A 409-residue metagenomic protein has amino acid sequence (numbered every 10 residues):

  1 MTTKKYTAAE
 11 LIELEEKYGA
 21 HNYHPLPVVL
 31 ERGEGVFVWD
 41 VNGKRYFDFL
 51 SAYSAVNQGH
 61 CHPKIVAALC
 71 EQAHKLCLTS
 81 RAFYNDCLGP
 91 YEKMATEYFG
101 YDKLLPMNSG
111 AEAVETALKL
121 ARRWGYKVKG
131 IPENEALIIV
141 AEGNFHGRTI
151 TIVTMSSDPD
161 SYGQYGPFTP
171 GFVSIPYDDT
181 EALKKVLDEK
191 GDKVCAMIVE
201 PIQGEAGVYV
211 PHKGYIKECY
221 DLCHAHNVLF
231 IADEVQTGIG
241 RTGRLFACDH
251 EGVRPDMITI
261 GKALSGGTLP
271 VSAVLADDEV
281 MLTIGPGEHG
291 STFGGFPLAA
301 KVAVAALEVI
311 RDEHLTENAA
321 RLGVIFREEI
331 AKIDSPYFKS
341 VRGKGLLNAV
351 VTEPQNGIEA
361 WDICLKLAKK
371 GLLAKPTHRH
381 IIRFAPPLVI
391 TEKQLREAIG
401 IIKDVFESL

Functional and structural regions predicted by a protein language model:
M1-L409: Conserved N-terminal phosphate-binding loop of PLP-dependent enzymes in the Aspartate aminotransferase
